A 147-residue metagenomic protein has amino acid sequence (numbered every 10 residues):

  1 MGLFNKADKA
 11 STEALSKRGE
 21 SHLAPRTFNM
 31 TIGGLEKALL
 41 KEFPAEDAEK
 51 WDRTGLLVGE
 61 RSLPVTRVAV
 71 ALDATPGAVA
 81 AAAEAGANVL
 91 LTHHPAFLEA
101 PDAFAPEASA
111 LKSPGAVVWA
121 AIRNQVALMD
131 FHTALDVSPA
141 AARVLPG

Functional and structural regions predicted by a protein language model:
G2-G147: Hydrophobic structural segments
